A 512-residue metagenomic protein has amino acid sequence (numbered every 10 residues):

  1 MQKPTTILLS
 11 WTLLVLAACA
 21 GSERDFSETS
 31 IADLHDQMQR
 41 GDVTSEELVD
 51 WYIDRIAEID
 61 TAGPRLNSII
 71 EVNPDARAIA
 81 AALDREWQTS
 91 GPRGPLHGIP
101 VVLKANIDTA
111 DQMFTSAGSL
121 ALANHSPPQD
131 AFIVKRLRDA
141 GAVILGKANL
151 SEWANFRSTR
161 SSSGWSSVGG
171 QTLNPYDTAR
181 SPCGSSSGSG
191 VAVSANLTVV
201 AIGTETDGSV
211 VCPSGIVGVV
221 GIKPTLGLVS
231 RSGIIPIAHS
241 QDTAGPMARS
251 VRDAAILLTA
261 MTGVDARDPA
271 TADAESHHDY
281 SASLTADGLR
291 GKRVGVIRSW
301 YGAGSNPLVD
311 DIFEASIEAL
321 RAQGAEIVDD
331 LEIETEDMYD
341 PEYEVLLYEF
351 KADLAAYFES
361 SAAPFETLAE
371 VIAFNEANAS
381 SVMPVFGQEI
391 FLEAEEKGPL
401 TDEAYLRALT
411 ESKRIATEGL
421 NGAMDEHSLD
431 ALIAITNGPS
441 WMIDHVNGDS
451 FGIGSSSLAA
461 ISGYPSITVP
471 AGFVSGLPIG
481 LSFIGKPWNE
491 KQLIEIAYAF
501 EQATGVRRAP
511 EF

Functional and structural regions predicted by a protein language model:
M1-L9: Bacterial N-terminal signal peptides that target proteins for export
L13-A20: Hydrophobic h-region of N-terminal signal peptides that target proteins for export in Gram-negative bacteria
A20-A123, W153-N155, A270-S281, T285 (+3 more regions): Short, well-ordered alpha-helical
S27, G98, I107-D108, Q241-T243 (+1 more regions): Gly/Ser-rich, acidic/histidine-flanked active-site/gating loops
G41, G98, K104, D139 (+2 more regions): Glycine-rich, small-residue loops and helix-cap segments that act as flexible hinges at active-site edges
L96-A244, P269-A272, G295-S299, L432-S450: Short glycine/serine-rich loop/turn segments
H97-A117, A282-R298, Y348-A416, T468-P478: Short helix-loop capping/hinge segments that flank enzyme active sites or metal/cofactor-binding pockets
D139, V143, S194-A303, E314-R321 (+1 more regions): Structural helix-boundary/capping segments
